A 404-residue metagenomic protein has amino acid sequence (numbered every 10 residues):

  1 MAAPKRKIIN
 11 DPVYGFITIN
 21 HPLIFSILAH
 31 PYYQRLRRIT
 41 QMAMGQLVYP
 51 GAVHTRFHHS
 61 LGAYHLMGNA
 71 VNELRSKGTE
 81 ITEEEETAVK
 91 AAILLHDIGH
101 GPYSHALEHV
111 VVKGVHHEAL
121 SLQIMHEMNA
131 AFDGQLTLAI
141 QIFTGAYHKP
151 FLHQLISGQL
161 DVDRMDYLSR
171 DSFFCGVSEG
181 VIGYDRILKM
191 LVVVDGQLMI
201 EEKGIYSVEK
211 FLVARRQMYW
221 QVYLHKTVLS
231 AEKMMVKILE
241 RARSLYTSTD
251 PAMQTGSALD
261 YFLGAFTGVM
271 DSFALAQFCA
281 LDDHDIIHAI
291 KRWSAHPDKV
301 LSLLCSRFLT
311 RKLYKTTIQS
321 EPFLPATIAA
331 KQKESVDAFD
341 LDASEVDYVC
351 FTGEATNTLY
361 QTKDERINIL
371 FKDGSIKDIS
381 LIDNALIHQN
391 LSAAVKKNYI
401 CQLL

Functional and structural regions predicted by a protein language model:
M1-A88, P102, A106-E108, V112-L404: Histidine-centered, transition-metal-coordinating active-site segments
V89-L94: Short alpha-helical catalytic segment bearing the HExxH-like zincin motif of zinc-dependent metalloproteases
L95, G99-H100: Short active-site segment of divalent metal-dependent hydrolases/proteases that encodes the spacing between
